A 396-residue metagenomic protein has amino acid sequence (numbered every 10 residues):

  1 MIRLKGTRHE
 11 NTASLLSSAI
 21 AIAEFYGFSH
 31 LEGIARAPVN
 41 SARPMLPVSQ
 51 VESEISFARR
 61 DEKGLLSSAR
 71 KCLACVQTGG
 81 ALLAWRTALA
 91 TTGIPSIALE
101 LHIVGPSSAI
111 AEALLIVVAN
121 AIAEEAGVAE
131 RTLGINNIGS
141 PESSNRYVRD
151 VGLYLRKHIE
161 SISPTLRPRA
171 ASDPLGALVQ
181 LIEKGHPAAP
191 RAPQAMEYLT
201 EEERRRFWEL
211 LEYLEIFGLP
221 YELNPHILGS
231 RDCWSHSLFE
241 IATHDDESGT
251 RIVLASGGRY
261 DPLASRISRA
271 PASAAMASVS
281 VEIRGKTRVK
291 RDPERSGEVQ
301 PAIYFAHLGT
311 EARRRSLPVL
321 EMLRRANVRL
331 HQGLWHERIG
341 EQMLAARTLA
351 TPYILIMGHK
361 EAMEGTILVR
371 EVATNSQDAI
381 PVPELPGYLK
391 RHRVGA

Functional and structural regions predicted by a protein language model:
M1-A396: TRNA-recognition modules of translation machinery and tRNA-sensing kinases, especially anticodon-binding
